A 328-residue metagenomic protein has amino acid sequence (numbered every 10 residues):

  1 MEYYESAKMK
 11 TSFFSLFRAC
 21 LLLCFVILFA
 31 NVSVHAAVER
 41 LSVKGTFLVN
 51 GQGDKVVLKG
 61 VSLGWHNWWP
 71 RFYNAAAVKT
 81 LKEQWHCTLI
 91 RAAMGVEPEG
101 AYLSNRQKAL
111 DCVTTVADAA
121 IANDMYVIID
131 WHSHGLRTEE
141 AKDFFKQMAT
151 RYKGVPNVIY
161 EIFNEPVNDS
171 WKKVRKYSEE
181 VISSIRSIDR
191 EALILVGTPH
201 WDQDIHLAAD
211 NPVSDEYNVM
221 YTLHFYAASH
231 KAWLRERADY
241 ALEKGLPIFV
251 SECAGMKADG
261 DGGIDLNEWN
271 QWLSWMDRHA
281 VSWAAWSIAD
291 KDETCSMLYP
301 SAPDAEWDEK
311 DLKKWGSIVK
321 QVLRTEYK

Functional and structural regions predicted by a protein language model:
A7-L21: Bacterial N-terminal signal peptides that target proteins for export
A19-N31: Bacterial N-terminal signal peptides
S33, A77-T80, W233-E236: Well-ordered alpha-helical segments embedded in enzymatic catalytic cores
V34-V38: Boundary at the C-terminal end of the N-terminal hydrophobic targeting segment
R40-S42, W65, P70, H86-T88 (+8 more regions): Extracellular glycoside hydrolase catalytic/binding regions
K44-A122: Active-site-adjacent substrate/metal-binding segments within catalytic domains of carbohydrate-active enzymes
